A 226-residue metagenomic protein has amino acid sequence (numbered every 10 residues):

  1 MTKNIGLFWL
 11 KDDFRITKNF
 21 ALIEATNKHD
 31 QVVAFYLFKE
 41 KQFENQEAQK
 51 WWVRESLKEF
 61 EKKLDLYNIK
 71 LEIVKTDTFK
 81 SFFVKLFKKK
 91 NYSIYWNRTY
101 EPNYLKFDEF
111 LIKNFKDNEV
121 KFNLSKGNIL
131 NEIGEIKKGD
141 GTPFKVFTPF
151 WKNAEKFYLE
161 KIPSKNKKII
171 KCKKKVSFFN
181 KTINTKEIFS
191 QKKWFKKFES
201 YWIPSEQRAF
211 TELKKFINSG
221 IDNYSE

Functional and structural regions predicted by a protein language model:
M1-I162: Trp/Phe/Arg-rich N-terminal binding region typifying the photolyase-homology
T148-E226: Glycine/tryptophan-enriched, flexible segments
